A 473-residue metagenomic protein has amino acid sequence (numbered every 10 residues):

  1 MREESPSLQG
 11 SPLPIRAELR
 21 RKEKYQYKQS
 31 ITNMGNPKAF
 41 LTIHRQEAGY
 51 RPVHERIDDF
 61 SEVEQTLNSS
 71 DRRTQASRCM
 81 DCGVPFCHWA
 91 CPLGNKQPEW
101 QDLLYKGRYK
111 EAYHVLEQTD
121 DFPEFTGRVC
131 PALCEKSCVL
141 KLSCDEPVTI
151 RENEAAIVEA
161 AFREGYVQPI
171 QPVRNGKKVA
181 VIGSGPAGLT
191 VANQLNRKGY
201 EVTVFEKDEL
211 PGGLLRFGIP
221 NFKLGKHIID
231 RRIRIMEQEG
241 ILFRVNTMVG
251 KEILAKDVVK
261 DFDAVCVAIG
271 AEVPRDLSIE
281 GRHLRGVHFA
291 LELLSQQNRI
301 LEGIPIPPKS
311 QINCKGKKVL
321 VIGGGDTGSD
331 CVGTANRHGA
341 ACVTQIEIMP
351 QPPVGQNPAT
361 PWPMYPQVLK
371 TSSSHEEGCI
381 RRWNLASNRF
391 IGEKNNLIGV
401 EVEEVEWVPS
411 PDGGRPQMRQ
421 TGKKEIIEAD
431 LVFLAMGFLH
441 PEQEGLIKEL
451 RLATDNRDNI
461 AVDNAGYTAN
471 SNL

Functional and structural regions predicted by a protein language model:
R2-E3, R21-K22: Intrinsically disordered, glycine-rich low-complexity segments
Q9, Y25-Q29: Low-complexity, intrinsically disordered or signal/transmembrane-proximal segments
K38-Q65, G94-K106, E111-D120, P147-R151 (+6 more regions): Beta1-alpha1 glycine-rich phosphate/pyrophosphate-binding loop at the start of Rossmann-like nucleotide-binding domains
R72: Short phosphate-coordinating micro-motif centered on Lys-Gly-acidic
S77, W89, N95-P172, E237 (+4 more regions): Glycine/serine-rich phosphate-binding loop and adjoining beta1-alpha1 elements at the start of nucleotide-handling
V173, K178-I182, D230-I279, N388-P409 (+2 more regions): Feature captures the FAD/FMN-dependent oxidoreductase FAD-binding
R174-S184, K315-I322: Beta1/beta-strand and adjacent pyrophosphate-binding region of the FAD-binding site in flavoprotein oxidoreductases
H283-G316, P409-L473: FAD-site-proximal beta/loop scaffold in flavoenzymes
